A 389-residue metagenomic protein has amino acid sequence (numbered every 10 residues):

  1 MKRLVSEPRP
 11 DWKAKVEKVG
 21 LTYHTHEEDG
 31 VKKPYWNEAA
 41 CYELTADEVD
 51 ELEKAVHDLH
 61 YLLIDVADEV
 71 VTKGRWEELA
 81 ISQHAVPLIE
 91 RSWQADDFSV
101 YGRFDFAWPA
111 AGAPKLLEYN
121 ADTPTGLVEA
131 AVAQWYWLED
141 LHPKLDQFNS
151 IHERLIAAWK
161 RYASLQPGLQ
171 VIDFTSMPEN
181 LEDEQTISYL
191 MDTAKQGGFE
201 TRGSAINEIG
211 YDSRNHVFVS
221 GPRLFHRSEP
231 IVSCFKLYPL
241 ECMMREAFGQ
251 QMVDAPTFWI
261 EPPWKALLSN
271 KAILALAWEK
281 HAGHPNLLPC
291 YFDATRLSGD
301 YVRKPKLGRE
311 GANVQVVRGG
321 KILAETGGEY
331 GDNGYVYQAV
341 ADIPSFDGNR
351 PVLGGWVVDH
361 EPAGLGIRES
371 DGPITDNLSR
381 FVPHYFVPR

Functional and structural regions predicted by a protein language model:
M1-R389: Preference for protein termini
